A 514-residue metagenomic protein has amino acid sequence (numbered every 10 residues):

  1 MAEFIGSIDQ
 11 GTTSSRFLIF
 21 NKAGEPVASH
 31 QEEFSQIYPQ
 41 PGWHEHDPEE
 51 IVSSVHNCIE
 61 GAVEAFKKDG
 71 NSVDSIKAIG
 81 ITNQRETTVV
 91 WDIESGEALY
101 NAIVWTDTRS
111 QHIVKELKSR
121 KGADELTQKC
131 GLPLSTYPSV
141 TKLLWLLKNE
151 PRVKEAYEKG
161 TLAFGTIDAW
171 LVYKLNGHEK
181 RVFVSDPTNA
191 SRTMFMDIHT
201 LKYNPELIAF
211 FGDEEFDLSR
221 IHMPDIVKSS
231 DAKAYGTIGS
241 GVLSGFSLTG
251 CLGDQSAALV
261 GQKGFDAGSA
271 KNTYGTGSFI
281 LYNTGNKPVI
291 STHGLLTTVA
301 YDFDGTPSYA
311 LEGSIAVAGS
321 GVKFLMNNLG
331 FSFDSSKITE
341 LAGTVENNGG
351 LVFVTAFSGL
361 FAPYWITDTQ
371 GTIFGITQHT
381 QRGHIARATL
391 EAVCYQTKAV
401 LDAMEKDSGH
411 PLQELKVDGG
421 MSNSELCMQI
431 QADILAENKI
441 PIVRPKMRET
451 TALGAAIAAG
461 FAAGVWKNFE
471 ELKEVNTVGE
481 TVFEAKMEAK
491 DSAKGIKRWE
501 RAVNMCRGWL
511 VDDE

Functional and structural regions predicted by a protein language model:
M1-Y100, Q128, E155, V242-S247 (+3 more regions): N-terminal glycine/serine-rich phosphate-binding loop of ATP-dependent small-molecule kinases, especially carbohydrate
S15-L18, A169, Y173-V182, K323 (+2 more regions): Conserved ATP-utilizing enzyme core subdomain
C58-A65, Q255-A258, I385-Q413, R501-E514: Phosphate/ATP-binding catalytic cores across multiple sugar-kinase/actin-like superfamilies, primarily ASKHA
F66-V104, P133-Y137, V172-D197, V227-K228 (+1 more regions): Short beta-strand-loop/turn "lid" adjacent to the catalytic site in phosphate-handling enzymes
K115, A257-G261, L311, E391 (+4 more regions): Glycine-rich phosphate-binding/hydrolytic loop that grips phosphoryl groups
N189-T306, A310, A316-G321, M326 (+4 more regions): ATP-dependent carbohydrate kinase catalytic cores
G321, A462-E514: Acidic, glycine/GT-rich loop-and beta-edge segments that sit at the periphery of enzyme/chaperone cores
G349-R444, T451: Activation-segment/catalytic-loop signature of the eukaryotic protein kinase fold
